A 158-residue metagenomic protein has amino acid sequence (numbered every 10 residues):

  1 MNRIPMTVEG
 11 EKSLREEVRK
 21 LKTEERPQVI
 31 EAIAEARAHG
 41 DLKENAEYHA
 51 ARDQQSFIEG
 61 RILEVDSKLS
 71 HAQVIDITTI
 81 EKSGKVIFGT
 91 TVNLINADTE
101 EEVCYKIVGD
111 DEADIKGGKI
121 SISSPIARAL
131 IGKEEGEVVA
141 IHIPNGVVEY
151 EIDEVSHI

Functional and structural regions predicted by a protein language model:
M1, E16, R37, K43 (+5 more regions): Residue-level signal for pocket-adjacent positions within structured domains
M1-R19, T23-G60, E64: N-terminal cationic and glycine-rich segments that engage phosphates or anionic surfaces
V18, K22-E25, L69-Q73, E134: Conserved NTP-handling cores and scaffolds of large molecular machines
R61-T79: Structured, basic alpha/beta domains of bacterial-type, RNA-associated proteins
I75-Y150, S156: Non-DNA-binding regulatory cores of transcription-related proteins, predominantly C-terminal effector-binding
